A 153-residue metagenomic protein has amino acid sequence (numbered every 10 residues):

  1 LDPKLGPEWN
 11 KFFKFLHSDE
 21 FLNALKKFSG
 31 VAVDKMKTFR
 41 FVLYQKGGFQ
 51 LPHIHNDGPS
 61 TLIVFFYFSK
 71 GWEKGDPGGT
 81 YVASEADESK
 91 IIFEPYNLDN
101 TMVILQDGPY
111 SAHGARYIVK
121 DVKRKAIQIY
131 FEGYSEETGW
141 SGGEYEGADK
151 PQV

Functional and structural regions predicted by a protein language model:
L1-F28: Non-heme Fe(II)/2-oxoglutarate
G6-E8, Q50-I54: Short secondary-structure transition hinges
F12-F13, L62-Y67: Conserved short hydrophobic patches within well-ordered secondary structure
K14, K27-V33, H53-G58, W72: Short, conserved, surface-exposed binding loops centered on an aromatic residue
G30-R40, D76-P77: A short coil-to-beta-strand element that immediately follows conserved catalytic motifs
V42, G47-G48, H55-S60, F68-V153: Catalytic core of Fe(II)/2-oxoglutarate
